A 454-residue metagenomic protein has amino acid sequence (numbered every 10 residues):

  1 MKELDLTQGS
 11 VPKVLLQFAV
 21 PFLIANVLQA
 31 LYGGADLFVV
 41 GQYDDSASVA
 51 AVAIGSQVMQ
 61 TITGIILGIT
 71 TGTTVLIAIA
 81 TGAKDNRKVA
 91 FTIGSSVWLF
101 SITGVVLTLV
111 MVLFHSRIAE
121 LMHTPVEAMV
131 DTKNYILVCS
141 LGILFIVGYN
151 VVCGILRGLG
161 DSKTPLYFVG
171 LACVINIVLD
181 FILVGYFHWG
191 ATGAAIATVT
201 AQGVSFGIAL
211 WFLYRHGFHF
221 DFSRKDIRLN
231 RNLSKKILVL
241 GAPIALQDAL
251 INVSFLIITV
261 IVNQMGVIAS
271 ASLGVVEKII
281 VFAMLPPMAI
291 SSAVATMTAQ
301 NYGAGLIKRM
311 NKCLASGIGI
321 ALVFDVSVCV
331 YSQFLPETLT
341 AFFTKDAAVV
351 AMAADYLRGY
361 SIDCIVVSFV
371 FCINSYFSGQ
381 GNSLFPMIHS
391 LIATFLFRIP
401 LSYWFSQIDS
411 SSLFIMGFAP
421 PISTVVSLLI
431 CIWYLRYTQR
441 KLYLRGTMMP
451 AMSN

Functional and structural regions predicted by a protein language model:
M1-A19, I77-L144, Y186-G241, T298-D363 (+1 more regions): Short alpha-helical transmembrane segments in multi-pass integral membrane proteins
Q17-D36, V138, Y149, A172 (+5 more regions): Transmembrane helical elements of multi-pass membrane transporters/channels
V20, I24, G55-V58, W98-I102 (+14 more regions): Hydrophobic residues within alpha-helical transmembrane segments of multi-pass solute transporters/permease subunits
L31-A50, A119-V126, I182-W189, A249-V276 (+4 more regions): Helix-terminus/linker motif at the lipid-water interface of multi-pass membrane proteins
S46-Q57, I136, A195, V267-F282 (+2 more regions): Small-residue hotspots at the loop-to-helix junctions and early N-terminal turns of transmembrane alpha-helices
V49-L109, I146-P165, S272-V330, F334-P336 (+1 more regions): Small-residue-rich hydrophobic transmembrane alpha-helices
T61-G64, N176-F181, F206-L210, F282-L285 (+3 more regions): Hydrophobic transmembrane alpha-helices of multi-pass small-molecule transporters
T70, C139-R157, P165-C173, A194-G207 (+5 more regions): Short runs within selected transmembrane alpha-helices of multi-pass transporters and secretion channels
